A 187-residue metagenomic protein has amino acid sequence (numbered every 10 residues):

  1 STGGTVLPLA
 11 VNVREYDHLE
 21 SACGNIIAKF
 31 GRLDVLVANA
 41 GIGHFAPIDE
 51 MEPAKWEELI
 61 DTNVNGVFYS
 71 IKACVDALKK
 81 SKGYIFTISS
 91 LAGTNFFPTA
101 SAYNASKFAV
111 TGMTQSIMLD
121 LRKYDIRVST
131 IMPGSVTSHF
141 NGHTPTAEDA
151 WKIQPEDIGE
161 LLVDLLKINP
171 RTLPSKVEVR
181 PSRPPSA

Functional and structural regions predicted by a protein language model:
A10-S21, P53: The beta1-alpha1 cofactor-binding region of Rossmann-like NAD(H)/NADP(H)-dependent oxidoreductases
P47-I48, K55-E57: Substrate-binding pocket helix/loop in short-chain dehydrogenase/reductase
D49, N95-S101: Active-site loop immediately N-terminal to the catalytic Tyr-X3-Lys motif of short-chain dehydrogenase/reductase
I71, S106: Active-site helix of classical SDR
S90: Residue(s) in the substrate-gating loop at a strand-loop-helix junction that position the organic substrate next
N95, S116-I126: Active-site-adjacent segment of SDR/Rossmann-fold oxidoreductases
I126, T130-I131, S138, A147-A187: C-terminal helical subdomain
